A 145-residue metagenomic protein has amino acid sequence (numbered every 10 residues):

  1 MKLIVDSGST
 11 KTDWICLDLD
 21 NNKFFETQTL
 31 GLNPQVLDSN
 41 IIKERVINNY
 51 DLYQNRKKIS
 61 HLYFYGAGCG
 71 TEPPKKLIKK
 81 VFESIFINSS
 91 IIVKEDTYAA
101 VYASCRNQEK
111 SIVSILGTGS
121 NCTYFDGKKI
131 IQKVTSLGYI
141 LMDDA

Functional and structural regions predicted by a protein language model:
K2-D6, I59-Y63, S111-I115: Short glycine-aspartate micro-motif
K2-E44, I130-I131, S136-I140: Short glycine-rich, Thr/Ser-proximal phosphate-binding strand/loop in the N-terminal lobe of ATP-dependent enzymes
L19-N22, I78-I85, N107-S111, D126-Q132: A glycine- and small-aliphatic-rich helix-loop capping segment at beta-alpha/alpha-beta transitions that lines
N40-Q54: Short, well-ordered amphipathic alpha-helical segments that serve as non-catalytic structural scaffolds within diverse
D51-I92, S104-R106: Short beta-strand-loop/turn "lid" adjacent to the catalytic site in phosphate-handling enzymes
I91-A99, I115-L116, L141-M142: Active-site nucleophile and cofactor-binding loops and adjacent substrate-binding regions of central metabolic enzymes
E95-Y98, Y102-R106, K133: Gly/Ser-rich oxyanion-binding loop with an adjacent helix/lid that shapes the negatively charged ligand pocket
Q108-A145: Glycine-rich phosphate-binding loop of actin/hexokinase-like ATP-binding domains
